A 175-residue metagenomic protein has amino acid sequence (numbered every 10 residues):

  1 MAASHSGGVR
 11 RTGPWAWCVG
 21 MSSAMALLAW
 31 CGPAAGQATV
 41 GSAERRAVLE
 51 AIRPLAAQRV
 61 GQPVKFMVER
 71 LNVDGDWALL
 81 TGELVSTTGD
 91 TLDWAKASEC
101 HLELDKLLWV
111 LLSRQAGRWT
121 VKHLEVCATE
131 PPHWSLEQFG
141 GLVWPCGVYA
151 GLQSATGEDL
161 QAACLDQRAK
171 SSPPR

Functional and structural regions predicted by a protein language model:
M1-G13: N-terminal secretory signal peptides that target proteins for export/translocation
C18-A29: Bacterial N-terminal signal peptides
C31-P33: N-terminal signal peptide c-region/cleavage motif recognized by signal peptidases
Q37-V40, D105-K106, Q115-A116, V121-R175: Low-complexity, intrinsically disordered terminal/linker segments enriched in charged and Gly/Pro repeats
A38-V64: Short, non-transmembrane alpha-helical segments in secretory-pathway proteins
P63-L71, L124: Surface-exposed patches in mature extracellular/periplasmic domains of secreted proteins
L71-R118: Mature extracytoplasmic domains of secretory-pathway proteins
